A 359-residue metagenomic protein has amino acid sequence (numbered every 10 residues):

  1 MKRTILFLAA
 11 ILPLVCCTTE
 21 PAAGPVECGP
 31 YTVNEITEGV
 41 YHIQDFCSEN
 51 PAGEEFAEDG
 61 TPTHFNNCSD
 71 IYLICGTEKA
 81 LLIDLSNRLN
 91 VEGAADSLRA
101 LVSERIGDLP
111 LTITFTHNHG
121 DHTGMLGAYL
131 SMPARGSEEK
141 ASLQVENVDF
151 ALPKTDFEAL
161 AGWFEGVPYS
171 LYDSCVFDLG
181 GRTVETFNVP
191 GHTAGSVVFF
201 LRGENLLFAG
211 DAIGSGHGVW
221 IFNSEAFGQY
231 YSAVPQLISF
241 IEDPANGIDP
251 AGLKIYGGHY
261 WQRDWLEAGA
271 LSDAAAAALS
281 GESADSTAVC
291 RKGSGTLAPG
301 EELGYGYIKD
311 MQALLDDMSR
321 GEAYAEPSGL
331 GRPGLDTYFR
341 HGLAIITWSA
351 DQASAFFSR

Functional and structural regions predicted by a protein language model:
M1-T4, C68: Positively charged n-region of N-terminal signal peptides that target proteins for export
P13-C16: C-terminal motif of bacterial Sec signal peptides marking the signal peptidase cleavage site
T18-E20: Bacterial signal peptide processing site
V33-E104, F199-G214: Conserved beta-strand hairpin/beta-sheet module of binuclear metal-dependent hydrolase folds, prominently
L73, D173-L201, L206: Core dinuclear metal-dependent hydrolase active-site scaffold
R88-L179, S215: Active-site HxH/HxHxD metal-binding segment of metal-dependent hydrolases
L89-N90, N118-M125, T193-S196, G214-G218 (+2 more regions): Active-site environment of divalent metal-dependent phosphoester hydrolases
P235, S239-R359: Accessory terminal helices/loops
